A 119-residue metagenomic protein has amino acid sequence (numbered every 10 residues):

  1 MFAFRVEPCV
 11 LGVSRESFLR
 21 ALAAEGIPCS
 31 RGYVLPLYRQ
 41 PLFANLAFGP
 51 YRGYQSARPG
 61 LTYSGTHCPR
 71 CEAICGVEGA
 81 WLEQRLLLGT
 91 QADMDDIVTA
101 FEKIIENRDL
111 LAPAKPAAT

Functional and structural regions predicted by a protein language model:
M1, P28, L42, A80-W81: Generic structural signal for residues positioned in beta-strands
M1-R5, Y33: Conserved glycine-rich beta-strand-loop-beta hairpin in the small C-terminal domain of fold type I
E7-E16: Structural signature of PLP-dependent enzymes
L11, A24, A44-T119: PLP-dependent enzyme catalytic core of the Aspartate aminotransferase-like
F18-F48: Acidic, glycine-rich loop-and-strand cores that form catalytic or ligand-binding grooves in diverse globular domains
